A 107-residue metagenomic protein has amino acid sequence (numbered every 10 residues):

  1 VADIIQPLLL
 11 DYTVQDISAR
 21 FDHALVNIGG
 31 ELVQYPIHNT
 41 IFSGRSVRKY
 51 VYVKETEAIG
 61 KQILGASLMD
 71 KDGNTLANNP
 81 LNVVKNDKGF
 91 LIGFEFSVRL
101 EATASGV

Functional and structural regions predicted by a protein language model:
V1-L64, K71-V107: Small cysteine-rich, disulfide-bonded extracellular modules of the LU/uPAR three-finger superfamily and closely related
